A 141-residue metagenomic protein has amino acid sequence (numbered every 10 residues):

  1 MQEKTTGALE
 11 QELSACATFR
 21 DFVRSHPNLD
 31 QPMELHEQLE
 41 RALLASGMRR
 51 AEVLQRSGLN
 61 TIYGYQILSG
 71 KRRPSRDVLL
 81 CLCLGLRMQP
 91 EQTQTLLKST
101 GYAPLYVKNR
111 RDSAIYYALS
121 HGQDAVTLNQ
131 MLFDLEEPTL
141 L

Functional and structural regions predicted by a protein language model:
M1-E10, Q94-G122: Short, charged recognition helix plus adjacent turn of helix-turn-helix-like nucleic-acid-binding domains
A15-R49, L128-L140: A short, Lys/Arg-rich alpha-helix, primarily the initiator
L43, L54, C83: The alpha-helix within a helix-turn-helix
R49-R56: Short alpha-helical "recognition helix" segments of helix-turn-helix
A51, I62, E91: Key DNA-contact positions within bacterial/archaeal DNA-binding proteins
G58-P74, S99-G101: Recognition helix of helix-turn-helix/homeodomain-like DNA-binding domains that insert into the DNA major groove
K71-L84: Short, basic-rich loop-to-helix N-cap that marks the start of a DNA-contacting helix
G85-L86, R110-T139: Long, compositionally biased
